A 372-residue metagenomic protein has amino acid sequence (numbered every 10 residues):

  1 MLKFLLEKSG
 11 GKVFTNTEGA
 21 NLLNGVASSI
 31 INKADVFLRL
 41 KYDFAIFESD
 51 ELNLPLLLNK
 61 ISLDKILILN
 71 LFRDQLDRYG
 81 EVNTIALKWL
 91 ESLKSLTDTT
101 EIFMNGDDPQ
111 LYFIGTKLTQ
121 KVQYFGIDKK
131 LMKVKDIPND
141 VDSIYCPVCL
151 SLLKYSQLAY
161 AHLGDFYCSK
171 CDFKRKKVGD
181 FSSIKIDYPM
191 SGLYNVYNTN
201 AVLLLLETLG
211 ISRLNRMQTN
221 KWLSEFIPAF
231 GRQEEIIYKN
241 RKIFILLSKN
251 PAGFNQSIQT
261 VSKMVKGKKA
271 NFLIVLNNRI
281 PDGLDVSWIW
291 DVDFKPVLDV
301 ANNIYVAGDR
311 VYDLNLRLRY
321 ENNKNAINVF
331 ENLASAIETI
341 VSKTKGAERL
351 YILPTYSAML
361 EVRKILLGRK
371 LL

Functional and structural regions predicted by a protein language model:
M1-G126: Phosphate-binding loop of NTP-binding sites
E48, L69, F103, N198 (+3 more regions): Residue-level signal for inorganic ion chemistry
K60-R73, H162-S169, I184-S224: A conserved, hydrophobic alpha-helical segment in the catalytic core of large ATP/adenylate-utilizing enzymes
P109-F113, K130-K133, I280-L284, R310-L316 (+1 more regions): Short, charged/polar "capping" segments at the starts of alpha-helices and the immediately preceding loops
D128-P189: Cys/His-rich short segments
F173, G179, P189, L205-S248: Gly/charged, well-structured mid-domain segments that form the phosphate/adenylate-handling core of ATP-dependent
L247-N323, V329, L333, R369-L372: Active-site beta-alpha connecting loops in nucleotide-dependent enzymes
I352-L372: Glycine/aspartate-rich loop-and-adjacent alpha/beta segment that forms the canonical ThDP
